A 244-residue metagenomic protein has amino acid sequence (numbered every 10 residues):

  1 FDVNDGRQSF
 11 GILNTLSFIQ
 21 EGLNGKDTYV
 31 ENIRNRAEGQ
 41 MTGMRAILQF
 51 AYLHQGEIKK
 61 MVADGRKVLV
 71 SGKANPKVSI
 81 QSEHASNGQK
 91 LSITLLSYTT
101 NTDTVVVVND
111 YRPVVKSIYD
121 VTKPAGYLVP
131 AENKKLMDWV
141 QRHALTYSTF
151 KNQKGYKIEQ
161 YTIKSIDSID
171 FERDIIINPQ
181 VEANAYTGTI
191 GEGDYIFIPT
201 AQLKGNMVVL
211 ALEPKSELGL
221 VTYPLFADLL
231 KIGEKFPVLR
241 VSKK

Functional and structural regions predicted by a protein language model:
F1-I158: Hard-cation-handling environments
W139-R142, S148-T149, S165-K244: Catalytic centers of hydrolytic enzymes
Q153-I169: Beta-rich nucleic-acid/ligand-interaction surfaces
